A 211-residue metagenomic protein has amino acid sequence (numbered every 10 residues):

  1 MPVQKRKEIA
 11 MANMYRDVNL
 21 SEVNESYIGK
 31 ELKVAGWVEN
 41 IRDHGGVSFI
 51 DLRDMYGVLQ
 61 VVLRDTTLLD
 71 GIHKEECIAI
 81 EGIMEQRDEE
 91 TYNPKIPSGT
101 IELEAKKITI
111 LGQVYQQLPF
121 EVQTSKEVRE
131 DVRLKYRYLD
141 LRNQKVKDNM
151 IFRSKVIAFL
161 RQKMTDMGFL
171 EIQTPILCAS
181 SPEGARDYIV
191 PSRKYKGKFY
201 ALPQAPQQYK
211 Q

Functional and structural regions predicted by a protein language model:
P2-Q211: Class II aminoacyl-tRNA synthetase catalytic cores and aaRS-like
